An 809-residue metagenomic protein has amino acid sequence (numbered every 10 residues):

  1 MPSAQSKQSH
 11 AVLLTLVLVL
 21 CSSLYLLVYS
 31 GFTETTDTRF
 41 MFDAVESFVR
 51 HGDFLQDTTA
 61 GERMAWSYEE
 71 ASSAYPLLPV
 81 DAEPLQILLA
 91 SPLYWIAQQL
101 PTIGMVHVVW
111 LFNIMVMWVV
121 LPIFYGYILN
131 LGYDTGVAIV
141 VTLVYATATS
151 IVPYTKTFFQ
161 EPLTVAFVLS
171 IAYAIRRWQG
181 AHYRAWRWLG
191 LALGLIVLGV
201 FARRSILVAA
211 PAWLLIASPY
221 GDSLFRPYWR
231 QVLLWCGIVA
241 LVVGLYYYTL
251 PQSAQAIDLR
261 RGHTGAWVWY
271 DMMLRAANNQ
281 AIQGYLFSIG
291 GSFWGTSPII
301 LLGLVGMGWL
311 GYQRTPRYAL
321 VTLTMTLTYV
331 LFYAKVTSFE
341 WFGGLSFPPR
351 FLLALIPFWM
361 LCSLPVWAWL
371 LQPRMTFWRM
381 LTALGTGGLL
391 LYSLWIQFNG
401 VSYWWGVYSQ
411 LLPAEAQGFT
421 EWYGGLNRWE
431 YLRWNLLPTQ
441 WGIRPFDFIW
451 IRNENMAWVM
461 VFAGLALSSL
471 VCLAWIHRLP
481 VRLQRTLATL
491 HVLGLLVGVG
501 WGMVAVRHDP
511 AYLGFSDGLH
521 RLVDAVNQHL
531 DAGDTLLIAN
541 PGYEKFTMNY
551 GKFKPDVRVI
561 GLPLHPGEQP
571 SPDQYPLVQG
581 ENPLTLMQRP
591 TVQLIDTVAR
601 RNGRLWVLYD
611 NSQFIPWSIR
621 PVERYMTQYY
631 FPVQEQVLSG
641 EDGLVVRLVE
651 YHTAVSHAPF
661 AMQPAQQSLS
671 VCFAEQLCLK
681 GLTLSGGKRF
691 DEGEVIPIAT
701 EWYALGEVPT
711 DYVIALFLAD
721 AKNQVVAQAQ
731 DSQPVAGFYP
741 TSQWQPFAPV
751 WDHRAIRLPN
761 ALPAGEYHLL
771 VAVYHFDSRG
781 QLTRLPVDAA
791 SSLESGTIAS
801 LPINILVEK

Functional and structural regions predicted by a protein language model:
M1-V28, L129, W186, R230-I238 (+3 more regions): Start-transfer (signal-anchor) and selected internal transmembrane alpha helices of multi-pass inner/ER membrane
Q5, R428-M460, Q484-K809: C-terminal luminal/periplasmic domains and tails of membrane-associated envelope-modifying transferases
V45, V141-A146, R187-R203, A210-L215 (+1 more regions): Membrane-interface alpha helices of multi-pass inner-membrane proteins
V108-G132, S170: Transmembrane-helix motifs of polytopic, lipid-linked glycan transferases
I123, L143-V144, L163-H182, W188-I196 (+2 more regions): Specific aromatic-rich, kink-prone transmembrane helix
A174-H182, V208-A240, L304-T315, L361 (+2 more regions): Perimembrane helix-loop-helix junctions
V200, I216-P219, W229-G306, T322-V336 (+1 more regions): Membrane-lumen/periplasm interface segments of specific transmembrane helices in polyprenyl phosphate-linked
G295-L323, W359-Q372, R379, L384-L391 (+1 more regions): Hydrophobic, aromatic-rich transmembrane alpha-helices and their immediate juxtamembrane boundary segments
